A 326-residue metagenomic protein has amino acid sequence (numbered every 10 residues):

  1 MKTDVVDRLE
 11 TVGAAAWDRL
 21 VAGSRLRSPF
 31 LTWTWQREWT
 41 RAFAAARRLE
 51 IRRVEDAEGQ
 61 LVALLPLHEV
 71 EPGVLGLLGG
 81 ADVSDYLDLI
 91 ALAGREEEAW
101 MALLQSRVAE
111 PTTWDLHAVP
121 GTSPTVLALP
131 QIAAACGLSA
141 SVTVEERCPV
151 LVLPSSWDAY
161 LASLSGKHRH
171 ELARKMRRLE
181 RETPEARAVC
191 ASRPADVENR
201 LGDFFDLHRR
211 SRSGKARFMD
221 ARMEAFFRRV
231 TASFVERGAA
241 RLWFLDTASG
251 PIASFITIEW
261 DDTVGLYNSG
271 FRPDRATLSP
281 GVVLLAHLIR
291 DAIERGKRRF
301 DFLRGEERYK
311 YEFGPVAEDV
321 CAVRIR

Functional and structural regions predicted by a protein language model:
K2-L77, V119-C148, V152-T277: A conserved beta-strand-loop-helix scaffold within acyl/acetyltransferase catalytic domains
D82-E96, S269-T277: A short, internal acetyl-CoA/4′-phosphopantetheine-binding micro-motif in the GNAT/acyltransferase core
G94-S106, T277-I289: Conserved acetyl-CoA-binding loop-helix of GNAT-fold acetyltransferases
R107, F234, A292: Hydrophobic pocket-lining residues that define ligand/cofactor binding sites across diverse proteins
P111-V119, A292-L303: Conserved GNAT acetyl-CoA-binding A-motif
A140-C148, A317-R326: Conserved catalytic-core motifs of GNAT/GCN5-like acyltransferases
S249, G281-L284, L288, A292 (+2 more regions): Hydrophobic, well-ordered secondary-structure elements that form the walls of internal hydrophobic environments
G296-I325: Substrate-binding beta-hairpin/strand module that engages nucleic acids
